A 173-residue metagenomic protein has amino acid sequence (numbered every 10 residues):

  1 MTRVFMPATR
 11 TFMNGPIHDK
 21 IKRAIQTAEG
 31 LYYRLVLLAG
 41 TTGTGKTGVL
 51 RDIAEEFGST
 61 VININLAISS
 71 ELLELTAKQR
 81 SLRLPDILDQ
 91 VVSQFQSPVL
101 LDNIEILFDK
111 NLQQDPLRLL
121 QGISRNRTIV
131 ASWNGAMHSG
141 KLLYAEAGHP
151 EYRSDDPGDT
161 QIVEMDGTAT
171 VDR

Functional and structural regions predicted by a protein language model:
T2-E29: N-terminal pre-Walker A segment at the start of P-loop NTPase domains
R10, I106-R173: Replace "adjacent to P-loop NTPase cores in ATP/GTP-dependent enzymes" with "adjacent to NTP-binding cores
Y32-G48: Walker A/P-loop nucleotide-binding motif
R34-L37, P98-L100, T128-V130: Residue-level preference for the first positions of well-ordered beta-strands
V49, I53: Hydrophobic positions on the alpha1 helix immediately C-terminal to the Walker A/P-loop
A54-I62: Post-Walker A helix-loop "phosphate-sensing" segment adjacent to the P-loop in P-loop NTPases
I64-V92: Short glycine-rich substrate-engagement loop in P-loop NTPases that contacts/grips substrate
Q94-L112: Conserved P-loop NTPase "ATPase switch" module shared by AAA+ and STAND
